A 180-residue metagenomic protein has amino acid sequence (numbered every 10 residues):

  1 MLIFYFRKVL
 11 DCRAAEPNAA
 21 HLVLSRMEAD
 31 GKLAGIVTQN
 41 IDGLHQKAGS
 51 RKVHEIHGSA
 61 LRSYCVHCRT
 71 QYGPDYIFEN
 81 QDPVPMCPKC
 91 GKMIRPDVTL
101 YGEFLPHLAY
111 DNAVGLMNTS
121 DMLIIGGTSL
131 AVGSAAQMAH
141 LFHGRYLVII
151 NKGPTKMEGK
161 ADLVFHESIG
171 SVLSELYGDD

Functional and structural regions predicted by a protein language model:
M1-D180: Conserved catalytic alpha/beta core of Sir2/sirtuin-type deacylases, generalized to analogous enzyme cores that bind
